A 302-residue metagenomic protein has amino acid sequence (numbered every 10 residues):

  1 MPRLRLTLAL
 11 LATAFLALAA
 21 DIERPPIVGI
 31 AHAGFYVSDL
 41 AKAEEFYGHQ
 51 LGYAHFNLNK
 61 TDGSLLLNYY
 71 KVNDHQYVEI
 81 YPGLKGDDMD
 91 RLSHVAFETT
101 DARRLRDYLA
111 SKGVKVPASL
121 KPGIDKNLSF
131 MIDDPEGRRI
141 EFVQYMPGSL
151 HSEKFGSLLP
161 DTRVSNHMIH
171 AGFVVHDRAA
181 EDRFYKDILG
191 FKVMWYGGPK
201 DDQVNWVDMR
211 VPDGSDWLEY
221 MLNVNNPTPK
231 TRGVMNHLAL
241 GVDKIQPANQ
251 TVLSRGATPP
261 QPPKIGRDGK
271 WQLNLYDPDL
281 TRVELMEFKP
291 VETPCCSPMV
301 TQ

Functional and structural regions predicted by a protein language model:
M1-R3: N-terminal secretory signal peptides that target proteins for export/translocation
R5-A17: Bacterial N-terminal signal peptides
D21-P26, A110-H167, G172-F173, M194-K200 (+3 more regions): Vicinal oxygen chelate
E23, P82-G86, L159-T162, N226-P229: Short, flexible, solvent-exposed loop/turn segments with mixed acidic/basic and small polar residues
P25-V28, G34-Y77, S111, K126 (+2 more regions): Core segments of cupin and vicinal oxygen chelate
V28-S38, N68-K71, K85-L109, L128-D133 (+5 more regions): Vicinal oxygen chelate
E45, A54-H55, Q76-E79, D87-D88 (+9 more regions): Short loop/beta submotifs within extracellular cysteine-rich repeat domains
N59, P82, K121, K126 (+2 more regions): ER-lumen resident redox/N-glycosylation machinery signature
